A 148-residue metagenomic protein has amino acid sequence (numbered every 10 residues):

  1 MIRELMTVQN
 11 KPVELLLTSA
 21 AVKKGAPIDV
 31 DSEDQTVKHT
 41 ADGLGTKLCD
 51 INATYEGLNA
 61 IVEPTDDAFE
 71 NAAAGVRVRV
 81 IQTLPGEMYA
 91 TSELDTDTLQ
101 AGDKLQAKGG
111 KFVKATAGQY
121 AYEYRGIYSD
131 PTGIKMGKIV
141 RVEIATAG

Functional and structural regions predicted by a protein language model:
M1-G148: Surface-exposed, low-hydrophobicity beta-strand/loop segments enriched in small/polar/acidic residues
